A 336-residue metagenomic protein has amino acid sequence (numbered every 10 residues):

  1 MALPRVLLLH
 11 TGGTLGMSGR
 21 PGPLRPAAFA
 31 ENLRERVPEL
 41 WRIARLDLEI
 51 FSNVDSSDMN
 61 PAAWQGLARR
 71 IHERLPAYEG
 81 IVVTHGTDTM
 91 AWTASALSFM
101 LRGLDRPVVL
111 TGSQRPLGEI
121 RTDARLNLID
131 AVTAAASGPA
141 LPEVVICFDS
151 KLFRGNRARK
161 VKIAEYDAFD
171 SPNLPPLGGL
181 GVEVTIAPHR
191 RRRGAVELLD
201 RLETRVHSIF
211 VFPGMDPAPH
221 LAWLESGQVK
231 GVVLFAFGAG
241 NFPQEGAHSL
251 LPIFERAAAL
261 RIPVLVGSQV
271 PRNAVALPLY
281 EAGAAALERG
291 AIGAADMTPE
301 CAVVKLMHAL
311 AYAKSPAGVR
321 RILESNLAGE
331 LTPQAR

Functional and structural regions predicted by a protein language model:
M1-E73, R272: ATP/NTP phosphate-donor binding region
A2-R5, L9-G16, F29-L40, R154-A239 (+3 more regions): Accessory alpha-helical/coil subdomains and C-terminal extensions that flank or cap enzyme catalytic cores
L9-T11, V83-H85, V109-G112, V145-D149 (+3 more regions): Short beta-strand segments
S18-G22, A94-S95, I120-D123, R154-K160 (+1 more regions): Short acidic, glycine/serine/threonine-rich loops at helix termini
V83-R106, Q244-I253, A282: Short Gly/Thr/Asp-enriched flexible loops that form oxyanion-binding sites at enzyme active sites
A94-R125, V132-G138, A257-S268: Short, acidic/small-residue loops that bind anionic groups at enzyme active sites
L110-G181: Internal gly/pro-rich beta-alpha loop/helix module that stabilizes soluble enzyme cofactors or their anionic handles
A239-R336: C-terminal non-catalytic interaction/assembly regions of soluble proteins
